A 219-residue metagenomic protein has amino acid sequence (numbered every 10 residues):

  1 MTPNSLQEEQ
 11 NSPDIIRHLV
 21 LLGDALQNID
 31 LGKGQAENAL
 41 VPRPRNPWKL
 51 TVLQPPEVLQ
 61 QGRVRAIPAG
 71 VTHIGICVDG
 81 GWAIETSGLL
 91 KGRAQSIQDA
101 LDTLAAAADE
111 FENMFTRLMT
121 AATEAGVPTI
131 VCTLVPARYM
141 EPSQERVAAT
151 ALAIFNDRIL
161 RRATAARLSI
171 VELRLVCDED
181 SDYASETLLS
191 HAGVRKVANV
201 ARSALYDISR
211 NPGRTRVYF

Functional and structural regions predicted by a protein language model:
M1-V58, V64-A69: Serine-esterase "nucleophile elbow" of acetyl-processing enzymes
T2-S5, P13-H18, R63, I67-T72 (+2 more regions): Conserved catalytic region of serine esterases and O-acyltransferases that act on ester linkages in lipids
V20, I29-L31, T72, T129 (+2 more regions): Generic detector of intrinsically disordered, low-complexity, polar/charged segments
D30, G34, D178, K196-V197 (+1 more regions): Residues in flexible loops and secondary-structure boundaries
N38-V41, L89, R93, G213-R216: A sequence-level detector of short, solvent-exposed, charge-rich linear segments
G62-H191, R195, N199-R202: Alpha-helical cap/lid subdomain in secreted, periplasmic, or secretory-pathway luminal O-acyl-processing enzymes
